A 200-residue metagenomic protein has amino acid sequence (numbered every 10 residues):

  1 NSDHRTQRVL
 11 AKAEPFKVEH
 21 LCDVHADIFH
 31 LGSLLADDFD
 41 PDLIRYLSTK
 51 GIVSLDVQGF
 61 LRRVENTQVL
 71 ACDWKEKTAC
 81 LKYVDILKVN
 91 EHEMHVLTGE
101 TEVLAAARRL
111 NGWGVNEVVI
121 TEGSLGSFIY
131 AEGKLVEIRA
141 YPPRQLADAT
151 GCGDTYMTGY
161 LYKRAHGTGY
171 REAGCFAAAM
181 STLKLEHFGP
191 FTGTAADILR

Functional and structural regions predicted by a protein language model:
N1, E65, T98, I129-Y130: Short, solvent-exposed polar/charged micro-motifs at secondary-structure junctions
N1-D37, P41-I52, R200: Conserved N-terminal subdomain of the carbohydrate kinase-like
F16, L61-R63, R144-L146: A short acidic, often aromatic-flanked loop/helix-cap motif at beta-alpha or helix-coil junctions that lines enzyme
K17, D40, N90, E102 (+2 more regions): Helix N-cap and loop-to-helix transition residues
H20, H25, D38, T101 (+3 more regions): Solvent-exposed, flexible loop/coil residues
V24-H25, T49, K82, G114 (+1 more regions): Residue-level preference for short coil/turn positions at secondary-structure junctions
I28, G32-R108: Conserved beta-alpha-beta core of the PfkB/ribokinase-like small-molecule kinase fold
L70-T78, L104-R200: Conserved phosphate-binding/catalytic region of the ribokinase-like
